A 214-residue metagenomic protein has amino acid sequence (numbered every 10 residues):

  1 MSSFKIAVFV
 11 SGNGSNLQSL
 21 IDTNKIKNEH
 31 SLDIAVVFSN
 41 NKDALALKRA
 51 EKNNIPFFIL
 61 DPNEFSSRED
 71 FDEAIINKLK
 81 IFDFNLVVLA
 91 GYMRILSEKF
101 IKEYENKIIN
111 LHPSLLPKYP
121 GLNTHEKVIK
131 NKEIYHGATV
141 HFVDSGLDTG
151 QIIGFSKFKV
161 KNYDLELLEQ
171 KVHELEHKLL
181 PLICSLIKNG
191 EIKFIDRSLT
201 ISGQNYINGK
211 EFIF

Functional and structural regions predicted by a protein language model:
M1-L45: N-terminal Rossmann-like dinucleotide-binding module
Q18, D196-F214: Short, basic/aromatic-enriched C-terminal tail that caps enzymatic domains
T23, A90-S202: Donor/substrate-binding cores of folate-linked one-carbon enzymes
H30-D70: Short, surface-exposed acidic-centric catalytic microdomains
A35, N85, N106: Conserved acidic residues
S39-N40, E64, R68, F82-E98: N-terminal glycine-rich "phosphate-gripper" loop used for MgATP/nucleotide binding and carboxylate activation
E73-F82: Short, well-structured alpha-helical segments in soluble
